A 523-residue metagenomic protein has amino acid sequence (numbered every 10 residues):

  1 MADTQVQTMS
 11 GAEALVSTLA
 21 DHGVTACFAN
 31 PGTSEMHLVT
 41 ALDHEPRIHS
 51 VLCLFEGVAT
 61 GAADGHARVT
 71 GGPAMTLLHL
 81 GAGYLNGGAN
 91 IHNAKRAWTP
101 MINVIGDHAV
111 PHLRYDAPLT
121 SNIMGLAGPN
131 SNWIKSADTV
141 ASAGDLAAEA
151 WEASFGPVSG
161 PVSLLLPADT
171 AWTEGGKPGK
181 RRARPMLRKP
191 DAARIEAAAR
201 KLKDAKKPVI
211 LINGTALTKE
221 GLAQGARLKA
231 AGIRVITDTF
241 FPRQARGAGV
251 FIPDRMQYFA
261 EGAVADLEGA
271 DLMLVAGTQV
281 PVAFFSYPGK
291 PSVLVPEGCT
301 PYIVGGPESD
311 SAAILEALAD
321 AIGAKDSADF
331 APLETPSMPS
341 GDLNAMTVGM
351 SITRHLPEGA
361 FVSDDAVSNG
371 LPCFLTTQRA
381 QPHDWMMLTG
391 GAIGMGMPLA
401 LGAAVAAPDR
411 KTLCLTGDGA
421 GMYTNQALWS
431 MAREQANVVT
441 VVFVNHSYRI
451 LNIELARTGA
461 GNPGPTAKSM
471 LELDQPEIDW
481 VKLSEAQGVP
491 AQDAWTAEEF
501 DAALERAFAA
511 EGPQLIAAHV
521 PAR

Functional and structural regions predicted by a protein language model:
A2-K325, N437-T440: N-terminal alpha/beta PP-like core and its mobile active-site loop of ThDP/TPP-dependent enzymes
A2-Q7, A141, L165, K177 (+4 more regions): Phosphate/pyrophosphate-binding active-site segments
A12-T25, N30-T33, L38-E45, D329-D409: Active-site diphosphate/adenylate-binding microenvironment
L15, W151, E196-A199, Q224 (+6 more regions): Generic recognition of flexible, low-complexity loop/linker segments
F55-E56, L113-A117, P185-A197, A216 (+6 more regions): A general structural motif
G83, A109, D169-A171, T215-L217 (+12 more regions): Short, glycine-/Ser/Thr-/acidic-enriched flexible segments
V104, H112-L119, L371-R523: Thiamine diphosphate
I236, S363, L415-T416: Generic enzyme active-site microenvironment
